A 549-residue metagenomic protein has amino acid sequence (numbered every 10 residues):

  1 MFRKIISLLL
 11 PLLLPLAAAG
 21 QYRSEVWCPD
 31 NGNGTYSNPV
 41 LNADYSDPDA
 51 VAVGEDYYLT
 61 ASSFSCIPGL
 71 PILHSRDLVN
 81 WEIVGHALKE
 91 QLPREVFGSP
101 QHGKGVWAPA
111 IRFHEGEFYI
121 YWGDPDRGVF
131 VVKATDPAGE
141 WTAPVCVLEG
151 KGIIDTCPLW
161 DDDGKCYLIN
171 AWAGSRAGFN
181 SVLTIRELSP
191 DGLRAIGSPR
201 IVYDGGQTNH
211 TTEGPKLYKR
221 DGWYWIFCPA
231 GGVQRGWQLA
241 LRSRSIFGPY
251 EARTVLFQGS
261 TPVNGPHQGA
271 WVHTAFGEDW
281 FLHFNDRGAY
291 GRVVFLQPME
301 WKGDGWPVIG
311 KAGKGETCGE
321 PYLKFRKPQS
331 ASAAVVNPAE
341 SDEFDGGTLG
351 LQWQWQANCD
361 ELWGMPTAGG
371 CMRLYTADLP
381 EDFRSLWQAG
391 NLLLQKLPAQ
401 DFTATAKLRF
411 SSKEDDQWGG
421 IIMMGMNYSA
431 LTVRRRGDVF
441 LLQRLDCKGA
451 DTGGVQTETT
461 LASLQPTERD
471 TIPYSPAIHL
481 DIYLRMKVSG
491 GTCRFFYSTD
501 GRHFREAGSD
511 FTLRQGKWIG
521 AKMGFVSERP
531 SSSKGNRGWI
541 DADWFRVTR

Functional and structural regions predicted by a protein language model:
M1-K4: Positively charged n-region of N-terminal signal peptides that target proteins for export
S7-P15: Bacterial N-terminal signal peptides
G20-R549: Carbohydrate-active catalytic/glycan-binding domains of CAZyme proteins, especially the secreted or lumenal ectodomains
